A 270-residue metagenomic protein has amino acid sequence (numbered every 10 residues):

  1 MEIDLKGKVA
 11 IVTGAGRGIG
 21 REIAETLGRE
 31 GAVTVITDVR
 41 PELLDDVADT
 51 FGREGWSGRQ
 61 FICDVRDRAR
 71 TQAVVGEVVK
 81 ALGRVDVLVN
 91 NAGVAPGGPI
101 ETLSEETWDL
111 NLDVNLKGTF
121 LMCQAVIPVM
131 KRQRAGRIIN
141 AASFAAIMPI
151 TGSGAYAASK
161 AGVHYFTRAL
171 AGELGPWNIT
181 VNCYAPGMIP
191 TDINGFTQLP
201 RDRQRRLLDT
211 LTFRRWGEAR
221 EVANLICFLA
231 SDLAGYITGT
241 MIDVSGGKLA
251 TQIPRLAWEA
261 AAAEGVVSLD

Functional and structural regions predicted by a protein language model:
I3-T34: Canonical Rossmann dinucleotide-binding motif of NAD(H)/NADP(H)-dependent dehydrogenases/reductases, specifically
P99-I100, S104-L112, L207: Substrate-binding pocket helix/loop in short-chain dehydrogenase/reductase
E101, M148-G154, W177, R214 (+1 more regions): Active-site loop immediately N-terminal to the catalytic Tyr-X3-Lys motif of short-chain dehydrogenase/reductase
C123, S159, T167: Active-site helix of classical SDR
P128, G172-P176, G235: Alpha-helical segment proximal to the catalytic Tyr-Lys
S143: Residue(s) in the substrate-gating loop at a strand-loop-helix junction that position the organic substrate next
M148, T238-D270: Short C-terminal tail/terminal secondary-structure segment of NAD(P)H-dependent dehydrogenase/reductase domains
